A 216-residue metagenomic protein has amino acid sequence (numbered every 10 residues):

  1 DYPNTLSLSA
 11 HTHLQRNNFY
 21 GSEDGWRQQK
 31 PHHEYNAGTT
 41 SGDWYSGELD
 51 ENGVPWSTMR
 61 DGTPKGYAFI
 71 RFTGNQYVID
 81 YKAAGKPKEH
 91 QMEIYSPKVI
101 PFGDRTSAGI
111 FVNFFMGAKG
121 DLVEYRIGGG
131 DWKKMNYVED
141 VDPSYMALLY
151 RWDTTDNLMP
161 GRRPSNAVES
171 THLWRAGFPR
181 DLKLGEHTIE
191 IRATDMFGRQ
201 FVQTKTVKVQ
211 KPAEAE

Functional and structural regions predicted by a protein language model:
D1-K98: Conserved beta-sheet core of the metallophosphoesterase superfamily
H90-E216: Long, low-complexity serine/threonine/glycine- and acidic-rich segments characteristic of extracellular
